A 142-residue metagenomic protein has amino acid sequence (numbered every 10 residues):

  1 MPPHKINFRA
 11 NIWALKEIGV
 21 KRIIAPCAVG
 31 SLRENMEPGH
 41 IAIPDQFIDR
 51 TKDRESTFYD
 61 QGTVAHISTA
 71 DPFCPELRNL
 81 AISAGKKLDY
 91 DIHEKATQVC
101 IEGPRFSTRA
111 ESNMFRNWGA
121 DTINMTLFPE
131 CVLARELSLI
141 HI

Functional and structural regions predicted by a protein language model:
M1-A70: Metabolite-binding pocket within alpha/beta catalytic cores that recognizes anionic/polar moieties
K16-E17, R116, R135: Non-catalytic positions within long, well-ordered alpha-helices that form the structural scaffold/packing of enzyme
I23-C27, I43, I92-K95, V99 (+1 more regions): General beta-strand structural signal in soluble alpha/beta enzymes
D71, R105-F106, W118-T126: Active-site glycine- and acidic-residue-rich loops that bind and position anionic ligands or nucleotide-like cofactors
P72-M114: Active-site rim beta-loop-alpha module in soluble metabolic enzymes
L127-E136: A structural signal for small-residue-enriched, beta-sheet-centric alpha/beta enzyme cores and oligomeric scaffold folds
I140-I142: Conserved small/polar residues in nucleotide/adenosyl-binding loops
